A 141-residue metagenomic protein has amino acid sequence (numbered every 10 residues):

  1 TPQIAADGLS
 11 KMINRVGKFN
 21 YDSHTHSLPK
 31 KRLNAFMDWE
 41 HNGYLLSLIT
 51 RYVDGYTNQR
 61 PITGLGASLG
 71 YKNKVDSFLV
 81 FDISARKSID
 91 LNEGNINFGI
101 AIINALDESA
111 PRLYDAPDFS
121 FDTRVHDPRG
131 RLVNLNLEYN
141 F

Functional and structural regions predicted by a protein language model:
T1-D90, D115: C-terminal beta-barrel architecture of Gram-negative outer-membrane proteins
T50-T63, K87-F141: C-terminal beta-signal and adjacent terminal beta-strands/loops of Gram-negative outer-membrane beta-barrel proteins
